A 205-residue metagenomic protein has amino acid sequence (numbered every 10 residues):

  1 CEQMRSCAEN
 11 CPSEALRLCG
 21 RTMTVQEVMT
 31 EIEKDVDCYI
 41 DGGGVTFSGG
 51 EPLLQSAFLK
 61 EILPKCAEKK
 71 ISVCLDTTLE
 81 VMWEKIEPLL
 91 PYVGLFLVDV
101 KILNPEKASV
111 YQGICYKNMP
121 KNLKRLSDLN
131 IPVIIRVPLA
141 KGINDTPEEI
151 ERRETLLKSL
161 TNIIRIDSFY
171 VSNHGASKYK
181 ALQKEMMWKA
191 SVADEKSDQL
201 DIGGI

Functional and structural regions predicted by a protein language model:
C1-E14, E51: Cysteine-centered iron-sulfur cluster-binding motifs in ferredoxin-type domains/subunits of redox enzymes
A15-G20: Iron-sulfur (Fe-S) cluster-binding segments and ferredoxin-like electron-carrier domains, especially [2Fe-2S]
M23: Active-site anion-handling motifs in enzyme catalytic cores
Q26-G175, K180: Conserved AdoMet/S-adenosylmethionine-binding subsite of the radical SAM
K158, I164, Y179-G203: A structural motif corresponding to the C-terminal lobe/cap of the Radical SAM core domain
